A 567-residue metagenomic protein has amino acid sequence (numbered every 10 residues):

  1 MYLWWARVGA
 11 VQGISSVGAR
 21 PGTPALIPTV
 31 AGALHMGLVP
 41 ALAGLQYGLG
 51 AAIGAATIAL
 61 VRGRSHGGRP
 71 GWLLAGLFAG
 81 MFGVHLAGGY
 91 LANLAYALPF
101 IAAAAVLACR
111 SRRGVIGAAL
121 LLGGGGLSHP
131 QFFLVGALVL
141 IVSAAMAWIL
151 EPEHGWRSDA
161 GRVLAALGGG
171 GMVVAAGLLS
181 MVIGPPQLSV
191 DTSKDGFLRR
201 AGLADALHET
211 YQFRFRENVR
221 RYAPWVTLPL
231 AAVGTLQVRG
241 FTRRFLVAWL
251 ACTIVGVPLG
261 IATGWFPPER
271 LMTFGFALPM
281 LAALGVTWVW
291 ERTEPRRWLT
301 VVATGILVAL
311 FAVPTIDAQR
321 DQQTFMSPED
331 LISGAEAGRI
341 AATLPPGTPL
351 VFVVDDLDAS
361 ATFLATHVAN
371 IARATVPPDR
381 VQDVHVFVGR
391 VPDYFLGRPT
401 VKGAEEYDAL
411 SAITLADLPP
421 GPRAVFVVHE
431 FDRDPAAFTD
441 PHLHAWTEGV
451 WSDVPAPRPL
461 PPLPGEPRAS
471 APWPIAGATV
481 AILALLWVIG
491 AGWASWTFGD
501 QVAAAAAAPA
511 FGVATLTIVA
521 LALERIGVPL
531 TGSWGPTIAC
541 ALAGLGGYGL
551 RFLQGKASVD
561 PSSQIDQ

Functional and structural regions predicted by a protein language model:
M1-Q323, E336-G338, A456-Q567: Membrane-embedded transmembrane-helix bundle of lipid-linked glycan/lipid transferases
A55, A309-R468: Extracytoplasmic
